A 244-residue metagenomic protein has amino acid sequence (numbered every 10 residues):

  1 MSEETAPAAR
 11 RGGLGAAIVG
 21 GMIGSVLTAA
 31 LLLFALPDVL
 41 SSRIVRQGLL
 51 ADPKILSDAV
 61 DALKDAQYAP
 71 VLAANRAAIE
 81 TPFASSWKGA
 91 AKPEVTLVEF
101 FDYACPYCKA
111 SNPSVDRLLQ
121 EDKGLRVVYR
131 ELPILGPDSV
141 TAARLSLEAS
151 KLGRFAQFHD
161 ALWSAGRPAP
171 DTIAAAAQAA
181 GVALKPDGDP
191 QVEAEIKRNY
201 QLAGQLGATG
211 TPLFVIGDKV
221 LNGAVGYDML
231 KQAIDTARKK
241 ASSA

Functional and structural regions predicted by a protein language model:
S2-P137, G188-Q205, G210, Q232 (+1 more regions): Extracytoplasmic thiol/disulfide redox context detector
P133-A244: Cysteine-centric redox/oxidoreductase cores and disulfide-bonded domains
